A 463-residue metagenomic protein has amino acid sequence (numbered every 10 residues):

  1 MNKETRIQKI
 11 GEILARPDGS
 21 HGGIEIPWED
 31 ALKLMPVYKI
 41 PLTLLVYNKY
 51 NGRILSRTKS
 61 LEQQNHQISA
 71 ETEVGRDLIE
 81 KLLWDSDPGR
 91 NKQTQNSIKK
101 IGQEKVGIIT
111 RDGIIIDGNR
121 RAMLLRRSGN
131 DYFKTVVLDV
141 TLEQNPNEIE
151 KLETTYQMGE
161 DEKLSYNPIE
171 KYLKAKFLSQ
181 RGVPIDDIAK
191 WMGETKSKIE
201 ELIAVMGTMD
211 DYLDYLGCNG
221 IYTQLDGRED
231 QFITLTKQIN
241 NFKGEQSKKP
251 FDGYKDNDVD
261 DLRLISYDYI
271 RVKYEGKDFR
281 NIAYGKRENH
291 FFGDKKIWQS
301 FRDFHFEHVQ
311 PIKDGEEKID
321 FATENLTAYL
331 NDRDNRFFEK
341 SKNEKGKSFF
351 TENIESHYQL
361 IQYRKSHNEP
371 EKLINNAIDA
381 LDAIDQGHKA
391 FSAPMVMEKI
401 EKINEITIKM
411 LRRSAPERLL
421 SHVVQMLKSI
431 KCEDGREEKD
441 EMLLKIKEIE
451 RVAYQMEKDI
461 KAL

Functional and structural regions predicted by a protein language model:
M1-K134: Short, charged/polar connector segments at secondary-structure boundaries
P27, R53-R57, Y166, K174-S179 (+2 more regions): Tandem CBS (Cystathionine beta-synthase) repeat/Bateman regulatory domains
I79-W84, N130-D214: Amphipathic, charge-rich alpha-helical segments that serve as recognition/docking helices
P88, S165-I169, E371, E417 (+2 more regions): Amphipathic alpha-helical repeat elements characteristic of tetratricopeptide repeat
K176-Q180, I378, D382, K428: Regular secondary-structure segments
D210-I233: Active-site-proximal acidic segments at structured loop/helix or strand boundaries that coordinate catalytic metals
L225-K409: Long, charge-rich C-terminal accessory regions
A383-L463: C-terminal amphipathic alpha-helical interaction region
